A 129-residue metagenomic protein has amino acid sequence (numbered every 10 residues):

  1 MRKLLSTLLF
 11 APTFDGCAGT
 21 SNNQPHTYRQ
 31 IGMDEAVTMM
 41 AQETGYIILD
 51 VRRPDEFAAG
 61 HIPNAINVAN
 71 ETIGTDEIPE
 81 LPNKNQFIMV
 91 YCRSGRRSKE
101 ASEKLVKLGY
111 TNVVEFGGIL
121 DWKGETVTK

Functional and structural regions predicted by a protein language model:
R2-L8, D15-M39, D55-F87, R93-K129: Rhodanese-like catalytic fold shared by cysteine-dependent sulfurtransferases and DSP/PTP-type phosphatases
I48-D50: Structural scaffold elements adjacent to functional motifs in cytosolic proteins
